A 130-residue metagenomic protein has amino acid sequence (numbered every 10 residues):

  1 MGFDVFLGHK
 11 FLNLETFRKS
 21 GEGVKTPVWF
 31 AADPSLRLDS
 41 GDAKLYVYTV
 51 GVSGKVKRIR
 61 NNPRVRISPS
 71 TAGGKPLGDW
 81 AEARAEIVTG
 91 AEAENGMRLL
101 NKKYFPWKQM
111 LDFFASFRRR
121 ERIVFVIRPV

Functional and structural regions predicted by a protein language model:
M1-F6, K55-I59: Short linear motifs in intrinsically disordered
M1-G2, S40-Y48, A85-G90: A broad, low-specificity signal for short, low-complexity segments enriched in glycine/proline and polar/charged
M1-G2, T16, L111-A115: Short, P/G- and charge-enriched loop/turn segments at secondary-structure junctions
G2-L14, K25, K75, G96-M97 (+2 more regions): Charge-dense, helix-prone N-terminal extensions
L7, S40, F117-R119: Short, surface-exposed loop and linker segments with low hydrophobicity and enrichment for Pro/Ser/Thr
H9-G51, I59, V65-P69, G78-A81: Short beta-strand segments
V52-V124, R128: Short, structured beta-strand-loop surface elements
